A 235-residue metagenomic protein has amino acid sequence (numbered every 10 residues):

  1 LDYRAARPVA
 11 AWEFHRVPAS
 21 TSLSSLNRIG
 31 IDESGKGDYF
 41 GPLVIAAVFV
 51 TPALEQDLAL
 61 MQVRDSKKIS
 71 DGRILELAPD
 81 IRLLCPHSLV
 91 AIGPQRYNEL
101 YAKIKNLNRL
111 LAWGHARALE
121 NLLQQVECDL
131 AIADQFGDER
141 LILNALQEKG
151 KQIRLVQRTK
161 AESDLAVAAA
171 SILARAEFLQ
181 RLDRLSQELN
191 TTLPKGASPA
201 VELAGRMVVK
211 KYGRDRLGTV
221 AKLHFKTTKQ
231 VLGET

Functional and structural regions predicted by a protein language model:
L1-T235: RNase H-like, Mg2+-dependent phosphodiesterase core, and more generally RNA phosphate-backbone-engaging helix-loop
